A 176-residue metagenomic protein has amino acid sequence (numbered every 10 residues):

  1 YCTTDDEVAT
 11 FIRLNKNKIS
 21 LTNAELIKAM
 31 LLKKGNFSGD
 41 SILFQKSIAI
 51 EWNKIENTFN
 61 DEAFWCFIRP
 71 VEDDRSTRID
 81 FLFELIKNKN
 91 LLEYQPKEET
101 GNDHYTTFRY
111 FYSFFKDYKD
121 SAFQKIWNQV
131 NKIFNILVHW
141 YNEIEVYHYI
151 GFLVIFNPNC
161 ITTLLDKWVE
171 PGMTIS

Functional and structural regions predicted by a protein language model:
Y1-S176: Flexible coil/loop and intrinsically disordered segments
